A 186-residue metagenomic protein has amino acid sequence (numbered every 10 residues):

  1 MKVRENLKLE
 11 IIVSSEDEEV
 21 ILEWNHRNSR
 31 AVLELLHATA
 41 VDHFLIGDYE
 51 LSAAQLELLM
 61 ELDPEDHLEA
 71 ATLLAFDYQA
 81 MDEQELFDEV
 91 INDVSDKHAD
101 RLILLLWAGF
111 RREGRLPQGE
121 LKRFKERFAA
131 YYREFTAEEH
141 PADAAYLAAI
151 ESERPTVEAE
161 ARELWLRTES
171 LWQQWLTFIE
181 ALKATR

Functional and structural regions predicted by a protein language model:
M1-R4, Y49-E57, E83-S95, R115-Y131 (+1 more regions): Alpha-helical repeat scaffolds
K2-N28, M60-L62: Flexible helix-coil transition and linker loops at the boundaries of alpha-helical arrays
W24-A31, D48, D66, K97: Structural signature of alpha-solenoid helical repeat junctions
T39-D48: Catalytic phosphate/metal-binding cores of nucleic-acid and nucleotide-processing enzymes, i.e., regions that mediate
H43, Y78, G109-F110: Residue at a conserved register position within TPR or TPR-like alpha-solenoid repeats
L105-R186: Long, ordered, amphipathic alpha-helical scaffolds
